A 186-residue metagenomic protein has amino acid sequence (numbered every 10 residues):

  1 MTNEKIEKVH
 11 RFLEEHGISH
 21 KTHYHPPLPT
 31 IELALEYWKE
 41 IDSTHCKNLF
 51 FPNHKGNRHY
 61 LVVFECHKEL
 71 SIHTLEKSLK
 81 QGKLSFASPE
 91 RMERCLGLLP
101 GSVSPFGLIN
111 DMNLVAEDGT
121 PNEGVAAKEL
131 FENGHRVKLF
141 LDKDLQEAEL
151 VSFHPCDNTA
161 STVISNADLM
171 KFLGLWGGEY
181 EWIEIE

Functional and structural regions predicted by a protein language model:
M1-E186: Extended, low-hydrophobicity, polar/charged segments
